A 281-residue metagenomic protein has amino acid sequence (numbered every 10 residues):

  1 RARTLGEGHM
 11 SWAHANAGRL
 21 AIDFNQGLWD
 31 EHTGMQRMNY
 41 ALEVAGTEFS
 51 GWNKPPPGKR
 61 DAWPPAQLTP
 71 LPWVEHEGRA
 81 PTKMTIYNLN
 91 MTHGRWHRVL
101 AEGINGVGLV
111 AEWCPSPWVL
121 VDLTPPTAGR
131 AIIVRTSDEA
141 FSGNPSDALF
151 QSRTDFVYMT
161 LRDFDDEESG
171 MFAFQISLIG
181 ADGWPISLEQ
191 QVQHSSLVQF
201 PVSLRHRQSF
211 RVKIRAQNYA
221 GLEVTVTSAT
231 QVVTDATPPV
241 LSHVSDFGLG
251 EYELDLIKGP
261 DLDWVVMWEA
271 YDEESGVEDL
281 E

Functional and structural regions predicted by a protein language model:
R1-E281: Low-complexity, disordered linker/stalk regions enriched in Pro/Thr/Ser/Gly
